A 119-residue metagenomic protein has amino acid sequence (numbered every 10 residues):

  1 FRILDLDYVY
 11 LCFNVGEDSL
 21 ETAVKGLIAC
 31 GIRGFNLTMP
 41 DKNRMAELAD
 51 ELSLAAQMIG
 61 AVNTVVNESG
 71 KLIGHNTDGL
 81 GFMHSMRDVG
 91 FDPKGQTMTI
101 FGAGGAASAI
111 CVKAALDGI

Functional and structural regions predicted by a protein language model:
R2-V89: Phosphate/diphosphate ligand-binding glycine-rich loop within oxidoreductases
G74-G79, G90-I119: Glycine-rich adenosine-cofactor-binding loop
